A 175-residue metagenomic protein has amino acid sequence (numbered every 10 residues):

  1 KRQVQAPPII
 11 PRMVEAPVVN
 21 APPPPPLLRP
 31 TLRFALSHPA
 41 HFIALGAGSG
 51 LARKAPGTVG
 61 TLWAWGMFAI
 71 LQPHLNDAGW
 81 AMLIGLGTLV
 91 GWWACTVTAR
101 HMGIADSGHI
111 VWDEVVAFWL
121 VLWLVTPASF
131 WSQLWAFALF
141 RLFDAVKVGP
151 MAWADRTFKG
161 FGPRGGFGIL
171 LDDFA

Functional and structural regions predicted by a protein language model:
R2-I10: Extreme N-terminal basic, low-complexity initiation segments that serve as generic localization/processing leaders
P11-T61, W93-L122, R141-A175: Interhelical loop and helix-boundary elements at the membrane-water interface of polytopic inner-membrane proteins
A47-G48, F68, F137-A138: Extended, non-catalytic scaffold segments that flank or surround catalytic motifs
A52-R53, T58-Q72, G79-W80, G87 (+1 more regions): Short Lys/Arg-rich amphipathic alpha-helical segments
F68-M82, V121-L134: Helix-coil boundary and interhelical linker segments in multi-pass alpha-helical membrane proteins
I70-G85, W153-G165: Membrane interface segments of multi-pass transport proteins and intramembrane proteases
A81-T88, S132-F143: Hydrophobic core segments of alpha-helical transmembrane domains in multi-pass membrane proteins
